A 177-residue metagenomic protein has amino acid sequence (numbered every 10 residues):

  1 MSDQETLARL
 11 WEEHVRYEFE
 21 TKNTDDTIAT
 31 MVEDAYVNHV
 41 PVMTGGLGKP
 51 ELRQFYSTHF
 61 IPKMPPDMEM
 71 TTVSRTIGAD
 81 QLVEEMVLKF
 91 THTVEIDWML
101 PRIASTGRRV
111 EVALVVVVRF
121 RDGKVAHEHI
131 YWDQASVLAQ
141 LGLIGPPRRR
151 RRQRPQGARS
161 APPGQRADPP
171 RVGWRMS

Functional and structural regions predicted by a protein language model:
M1-S177: C-terminal and inter-domain tail/linker signature
